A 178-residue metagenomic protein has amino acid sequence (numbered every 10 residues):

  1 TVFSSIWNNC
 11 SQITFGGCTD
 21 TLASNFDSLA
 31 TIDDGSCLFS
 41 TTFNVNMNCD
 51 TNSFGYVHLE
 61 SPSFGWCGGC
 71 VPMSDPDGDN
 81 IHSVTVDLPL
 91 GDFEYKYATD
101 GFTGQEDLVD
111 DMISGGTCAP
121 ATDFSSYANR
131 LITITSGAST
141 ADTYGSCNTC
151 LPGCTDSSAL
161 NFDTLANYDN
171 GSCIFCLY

Functional and structural regions predicted by a protein language model:
T1-I6, C49-L90, D100-I132: Aromatic-rich carbohydrate-binding modules that target alpha-glucans
V2, F15, D20-L22, T42 (+5 more regions): N-terminal compositionally biased, intrinsically disordered segments and leader/signal-like regions
F3-W7, Y127-L151: Compositionally biased low-complexity segments at domain edges in trafficked proteins and select soluble regulators
N8-F39, N148-Y178: Extracellular calcium-associated, cysteine-rich motifs in secreted modular proteins
G35, S40, D79-S83, L131-T133 (+1 more regions): Secondary-structure boundary/capping motif
T41-M47: A short, amphipathic beta-strand motif
